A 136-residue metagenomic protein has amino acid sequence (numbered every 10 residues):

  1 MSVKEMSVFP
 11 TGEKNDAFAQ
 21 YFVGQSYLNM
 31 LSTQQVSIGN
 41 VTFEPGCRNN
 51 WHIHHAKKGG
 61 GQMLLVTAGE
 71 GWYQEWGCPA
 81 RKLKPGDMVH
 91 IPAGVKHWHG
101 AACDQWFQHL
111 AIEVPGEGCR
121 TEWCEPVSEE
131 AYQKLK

Functional and structural regions predicted by a protein language model:
M1-S37, N50, R120-K136: A short, N-terminal "cap"/entry segment at the start of jelly-roll beta-barrel domains of the cupin/DSBH fold
S32-Q35, P45, T67, G77 (+2 more regions): Short loop/turn positions at the edges of beta-strands in beta-sheet-rich folds
G39-K58: Conserved short histidine dyad/triad with adjacent acidic residue
N40, I53, E75-G77, A101 (+1 more regions): Residue-level recognition of conserved beta-strand positions in structured domain cores
F43-G46, L83-D104: Conserved metal-binding segment of the jelly-roll/cupin
R48, K58-P85, V95: A short beta-strand-loop-beta hairpin characteristic of the jelly-roll/cupin
M63, H90, D104-W123: A short hydrophobic beta-strand segment most commonly corresponding to one strand of the jelly-roll/cupin
